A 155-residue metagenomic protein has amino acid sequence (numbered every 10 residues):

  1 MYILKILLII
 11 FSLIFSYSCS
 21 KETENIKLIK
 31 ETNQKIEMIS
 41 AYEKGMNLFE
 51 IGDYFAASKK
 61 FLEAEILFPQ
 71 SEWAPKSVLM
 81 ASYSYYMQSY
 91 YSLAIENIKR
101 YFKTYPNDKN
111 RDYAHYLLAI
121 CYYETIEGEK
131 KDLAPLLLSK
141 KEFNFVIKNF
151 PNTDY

Functional and structural regions predicted by a protein language model:
M1-L7: Bacterial N-terminal signal peptides that target proteins for export
L7-S16: Bacterial N-terminal signal peptides
Y17-Y155: Acidic, polar-rich low-complexity tracts and alpha-helical solenoid repeat scaffolds
